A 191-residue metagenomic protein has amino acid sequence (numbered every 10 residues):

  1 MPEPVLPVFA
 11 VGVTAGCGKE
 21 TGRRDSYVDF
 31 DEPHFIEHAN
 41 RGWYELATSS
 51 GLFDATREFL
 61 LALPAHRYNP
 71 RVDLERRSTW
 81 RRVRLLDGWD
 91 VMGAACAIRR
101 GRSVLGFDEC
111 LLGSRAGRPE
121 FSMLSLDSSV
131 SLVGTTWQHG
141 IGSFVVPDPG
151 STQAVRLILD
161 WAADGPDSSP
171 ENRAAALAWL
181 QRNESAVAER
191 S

Functional and structural regions predicted by a protein language model:
M1-S191: Structured alpha/beta or helical-core interaction and ligand-binding surfaces enriched in interleaved
